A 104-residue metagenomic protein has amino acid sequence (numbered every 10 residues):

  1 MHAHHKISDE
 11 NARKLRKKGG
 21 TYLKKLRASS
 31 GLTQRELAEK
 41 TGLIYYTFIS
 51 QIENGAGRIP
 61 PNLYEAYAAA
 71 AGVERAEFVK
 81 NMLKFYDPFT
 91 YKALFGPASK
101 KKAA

Functional and structural regions predicted by a protein language model:
H2-S29: A short, Lys/Arg-rich alpha-helix, primarily the initiator
H4-H5, A69, E77-A104: Short, charged recognition helix plus adjacent turn of helix-turn-helix-like nucleic-acid-binding domains
Y22, T33, P60-L63, E74: Residues that mark the N-terminal boundary/hinge immediately upstream of a DNA-recognition element
S29-Q51: Short alpha-helical DNA-recognition segment
G31, A56-A69: Short, basic-rich loop-to-helix N-cap that marks the start of a DNA-contacting helix
T41, I52-E53, L63, M82: DNA major-groove recognition helix of helix-turn-helix
